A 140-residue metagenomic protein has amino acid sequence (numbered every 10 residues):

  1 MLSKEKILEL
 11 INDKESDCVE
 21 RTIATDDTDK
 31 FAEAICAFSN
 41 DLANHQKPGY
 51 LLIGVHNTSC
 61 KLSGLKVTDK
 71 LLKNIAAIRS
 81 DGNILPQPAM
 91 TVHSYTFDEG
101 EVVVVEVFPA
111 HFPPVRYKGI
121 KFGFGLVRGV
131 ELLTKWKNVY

Functional and structural regions predicted by a protein language model:
M1-Y140: Conserved N-terminal catalytic/coupling substructures associated with nucleotide/phosphate chemistry
